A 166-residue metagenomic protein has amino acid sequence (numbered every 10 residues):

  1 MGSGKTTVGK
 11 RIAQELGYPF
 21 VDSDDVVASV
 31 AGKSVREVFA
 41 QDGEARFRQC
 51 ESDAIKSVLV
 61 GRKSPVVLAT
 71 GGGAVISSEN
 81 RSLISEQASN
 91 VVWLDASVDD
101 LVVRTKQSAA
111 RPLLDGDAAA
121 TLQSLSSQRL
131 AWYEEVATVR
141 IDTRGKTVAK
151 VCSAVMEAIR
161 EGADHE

Functional and structural regions predicted by a protein language model:
M1: The conserved Walker
T6: Walker A/P-loop
R11, E15, P65, N90 (+2 more regions): NTP-dependent small-molecule kinase module
D22-S85, Q123: ATP-dependent small-molecule kinase phosphotransfer cores that center on conserved nucleotide phosphate-binding segments
G71-A74, S97-D99, K146: Short glycine-rich anion-binding loops that position phosphate/pyrophosphate groups of nucleotides and phosphorylated
E86-A131: A glycine- and Lys/Arg-enriched "phosphate-lid" helix/loop adjacent to the NTP-binding pocket of small-molecule kinases
